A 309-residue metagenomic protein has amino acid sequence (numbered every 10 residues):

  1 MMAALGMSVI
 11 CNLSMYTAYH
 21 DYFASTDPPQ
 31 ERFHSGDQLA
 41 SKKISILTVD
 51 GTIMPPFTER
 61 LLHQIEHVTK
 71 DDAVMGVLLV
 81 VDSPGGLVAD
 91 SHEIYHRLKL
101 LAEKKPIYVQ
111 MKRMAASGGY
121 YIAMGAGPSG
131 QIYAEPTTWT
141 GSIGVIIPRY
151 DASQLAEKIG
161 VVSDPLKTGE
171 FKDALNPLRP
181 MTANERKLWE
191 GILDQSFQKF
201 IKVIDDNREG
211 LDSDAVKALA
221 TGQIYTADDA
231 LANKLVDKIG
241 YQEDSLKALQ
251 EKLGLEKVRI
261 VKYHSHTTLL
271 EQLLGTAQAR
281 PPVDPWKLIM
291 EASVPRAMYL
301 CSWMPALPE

Functional and structural regions predicted by a protein language model:
M1-V109, M114-G118, A126-E135, I146-E309: N-terminal organellar transit peptides
A123: Gly/Ser-rich helix-loop-strand patches that form or flank binding pockets for ribonucleotide-derived cofactors
T138-W139: Short secondary-structure boundary motifs at beta->alpha junctions and helix caps
S142: Extracytoplasmic ligand-binding site segments that recognize negatively charged/polar headgroups
